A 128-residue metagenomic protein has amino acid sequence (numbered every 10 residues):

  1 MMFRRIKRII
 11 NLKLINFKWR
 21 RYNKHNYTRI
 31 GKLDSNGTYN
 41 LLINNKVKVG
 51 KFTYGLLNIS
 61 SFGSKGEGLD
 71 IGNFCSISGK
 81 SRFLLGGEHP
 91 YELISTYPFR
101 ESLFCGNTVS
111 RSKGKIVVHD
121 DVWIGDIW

Functional and structural regions predicted by a protein language model:
M1-L41: Membrane-proximal basic amphipathic "stem/tether" segments
I6, I15, I30, V47-V49 (+4 more regions): Extended aliphatic helical segments
W19-R20, K24-N26, K46-K48, E88-H89 (+1 more regions): Short, flexible segments with low predicted structural confidence
R29-S61: N-terminal leader/capping segments at the start of a protein or of a new domain
Y54-W128: Flexible, glycine/small-residue-enriched loop-and-beta-strand segment within the central core of proteins
